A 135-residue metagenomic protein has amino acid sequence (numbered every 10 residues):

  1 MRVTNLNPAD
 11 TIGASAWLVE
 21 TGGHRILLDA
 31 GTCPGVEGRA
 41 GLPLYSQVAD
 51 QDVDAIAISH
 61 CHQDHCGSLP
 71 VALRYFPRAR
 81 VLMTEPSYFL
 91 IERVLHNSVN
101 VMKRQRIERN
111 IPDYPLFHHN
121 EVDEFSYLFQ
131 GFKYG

Functional and structural regions predicted by a protein language model:
M1-T4, R25: Extreme N-terminal starter segment of soluble prokaryotic enzymes
N7-A9: Short Gly/Pro-enriched turn/cap motifs at secondary-structure boundaries
T11-A14, T21-A79, S87, V94-D123: Pre-active-site segment of Zn-dependent metallo-hydrolases
V19-T21, G131: Hydrophobic side chains in beta-strands
Y127-G135: Short acidic-hydrophobic, aromatic-tinged amphipathic segments that line or gate anion-handling sites
